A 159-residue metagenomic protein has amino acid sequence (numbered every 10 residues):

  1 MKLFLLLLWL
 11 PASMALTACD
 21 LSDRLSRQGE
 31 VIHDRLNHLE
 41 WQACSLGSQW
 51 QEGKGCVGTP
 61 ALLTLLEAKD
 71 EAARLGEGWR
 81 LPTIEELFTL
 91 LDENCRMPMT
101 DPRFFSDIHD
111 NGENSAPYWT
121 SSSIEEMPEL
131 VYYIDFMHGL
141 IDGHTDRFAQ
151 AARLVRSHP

Functional and structural regions predicted by a protein language model:
M1-L5: Positively charged n-region of N-terminal signal peptides that target proteins for export
L8-T17: Hydrophobic h-region of N-terminal signal peptides that target proteins for export in Gram-negative bacteria
T17-H33: Short acidic, Pro/Gly- and aromatic-enriched capping/linker segments at domain boundaries
G29, N114-A116, V131, A149-A152: Extracellular structured ligand-interaction cores
E30, R35-R80, I84-L87, L91: Short aromatic-cysteine micro-motif
H38-W41, W119, L154: Bulky hydrophobic/aromatic "packing anchor" residues in well-ordered structure
L66-G78, I84-H138, D142-H144: An exposed tryptophan-centered "aromatic clamp" motif
G143-P159: Short, structured beta-strand segments at or near domain termini in extracellular proteins/domains
